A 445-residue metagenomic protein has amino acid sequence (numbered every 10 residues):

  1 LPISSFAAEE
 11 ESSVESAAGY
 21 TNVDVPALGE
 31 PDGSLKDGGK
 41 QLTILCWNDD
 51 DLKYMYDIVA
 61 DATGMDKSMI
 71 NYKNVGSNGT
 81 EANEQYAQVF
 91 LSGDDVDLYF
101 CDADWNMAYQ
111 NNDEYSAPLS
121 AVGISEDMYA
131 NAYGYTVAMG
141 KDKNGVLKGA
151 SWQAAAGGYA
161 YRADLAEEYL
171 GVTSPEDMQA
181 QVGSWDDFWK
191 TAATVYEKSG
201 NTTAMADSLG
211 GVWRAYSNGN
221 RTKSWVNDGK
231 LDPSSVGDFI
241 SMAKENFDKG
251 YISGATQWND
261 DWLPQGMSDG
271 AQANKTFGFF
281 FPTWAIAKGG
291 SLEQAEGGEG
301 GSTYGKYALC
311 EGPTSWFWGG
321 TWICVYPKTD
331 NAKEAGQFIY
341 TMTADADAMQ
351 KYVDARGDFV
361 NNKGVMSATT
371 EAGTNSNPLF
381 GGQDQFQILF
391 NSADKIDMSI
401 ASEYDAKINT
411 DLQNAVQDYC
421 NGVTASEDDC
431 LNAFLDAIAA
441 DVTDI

Functional and structural regions predicted by a protein language model:
E10-A27, K36-D37, G373-G381, Q387-I445: Conserved C-terminal helix/tail region of periplasmic/extracytoplasmic solute-binding proteins
E11-S34, C101-G158, E167, E299-E311 (+1 more regions): Hinge/lid segment of periplasmic solute-binding proteins
V25-G33, N48-N71, L412: Short, polar/charged alpha-helical segment
D37-D49, S68-N74, L98: Short, well-ordered beta-strand elements
L52-Y56, A60, N106, V212 (+3 more regions): Extracytoplasmic/periplasmic substrate-binding proteins
D61-A132, E168-T173, G270, N274-G278: Extracytoplasmic "Venus flytrap"/periplasmic binding protein-like
S116, A287, W316-F317, T321-A406: Mature extracytoplasmic/periplasmic domains
S120-D127, A138-G211, K223-Q257, P327-K333 (+2 more regions): Helix-loop-helix "hinge/cap" segment bordering the ligand-binding cleft or interdomain interface
